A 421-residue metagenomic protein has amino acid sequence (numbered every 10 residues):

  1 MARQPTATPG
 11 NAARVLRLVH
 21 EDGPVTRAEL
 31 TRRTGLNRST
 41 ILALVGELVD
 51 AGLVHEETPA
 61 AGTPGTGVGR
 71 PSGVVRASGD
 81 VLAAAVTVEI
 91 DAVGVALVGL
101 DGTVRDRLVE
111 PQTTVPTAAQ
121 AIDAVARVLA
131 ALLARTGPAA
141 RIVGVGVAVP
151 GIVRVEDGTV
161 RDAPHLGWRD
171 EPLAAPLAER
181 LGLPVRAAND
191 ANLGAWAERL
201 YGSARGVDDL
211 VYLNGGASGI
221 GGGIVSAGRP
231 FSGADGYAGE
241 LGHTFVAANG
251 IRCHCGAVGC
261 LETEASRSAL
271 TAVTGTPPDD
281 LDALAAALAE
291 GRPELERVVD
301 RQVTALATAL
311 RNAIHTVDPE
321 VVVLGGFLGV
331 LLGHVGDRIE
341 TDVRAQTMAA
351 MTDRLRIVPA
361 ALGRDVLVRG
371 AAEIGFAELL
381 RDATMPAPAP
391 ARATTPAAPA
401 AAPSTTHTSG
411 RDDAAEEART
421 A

Functional and structural regions predicted by a protein language model:
M1-S72, R76-V109, T114-R141, N249 (+2 more regions): ATP-binding/phosphotransfer module of carbohydrate and carboxylate kinases, centering on a glycine-rich
A60, P150-V153, A217-S218, L328-G329: Short glycine-rich anion-binding loops that position phosphate/pyrophosphate groups of nucleotides and phosphorylated
P71, D80-V81, G182-L183, R205-L210 (+3 more regions): Short coil/turn connectors at secondary-structure junctions
V74, A83-T87, I142-G146, D209-N214 (+1 more regions): Short glycine-aspartate micro-motif
G99, V155, V225: Short, acidic, Ser/Thr-enriched surface-loop or helix-capping motifs
V104, V160, P230-F231: Hydrophobic "anchor" residues
R107-V211, H334-A345: Glycine-rich phosphate-binding loop and adjoining helix at the ATP-binding site of ATP-dependent phosphoryl-transfer
V207-E264: Glycine-rich phosphate-binding loop of actin/hexokinase-like ATP-binding domains
